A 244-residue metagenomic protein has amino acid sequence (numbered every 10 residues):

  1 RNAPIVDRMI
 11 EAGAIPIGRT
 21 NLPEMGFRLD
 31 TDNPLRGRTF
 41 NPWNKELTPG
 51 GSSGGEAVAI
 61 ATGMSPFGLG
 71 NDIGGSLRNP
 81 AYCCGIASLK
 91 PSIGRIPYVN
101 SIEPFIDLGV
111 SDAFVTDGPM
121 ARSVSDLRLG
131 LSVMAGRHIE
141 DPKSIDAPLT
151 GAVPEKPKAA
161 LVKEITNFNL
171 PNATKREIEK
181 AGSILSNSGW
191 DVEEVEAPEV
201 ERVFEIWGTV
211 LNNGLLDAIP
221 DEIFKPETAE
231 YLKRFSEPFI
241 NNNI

Functional and structural regions predicted by a protein language model:
R1-G74, S183, G189: Gly/Ser-rich catalytic/binding loops embedded in alpha/beta enzyme cores
L22-P23, I73-L77, A81-C83, I93 (+1 more regions): Acidic, glycine-rich active-site loops and adjacent beta-strand->loop/helix elements that engage anionic groups
T31-L35, Y82-I86, I206-N212: Short low-complexity, flexible loop/linker segments enriched in glycine and/or proline with clustered acidic
K90-A181, E199: A short helix-breaking turn/cap at a secondary-structure junction
P154-V162, V210-I244: Short helix-loop capping/hinge segments that flank enzyme active sites or metal/cofactor-binding pockets
N172-P198, I219-E230: Acyltransferase
P198-G208: Acidic helix-start/capping segments at beta-turn-to-alpha-helix junctions
